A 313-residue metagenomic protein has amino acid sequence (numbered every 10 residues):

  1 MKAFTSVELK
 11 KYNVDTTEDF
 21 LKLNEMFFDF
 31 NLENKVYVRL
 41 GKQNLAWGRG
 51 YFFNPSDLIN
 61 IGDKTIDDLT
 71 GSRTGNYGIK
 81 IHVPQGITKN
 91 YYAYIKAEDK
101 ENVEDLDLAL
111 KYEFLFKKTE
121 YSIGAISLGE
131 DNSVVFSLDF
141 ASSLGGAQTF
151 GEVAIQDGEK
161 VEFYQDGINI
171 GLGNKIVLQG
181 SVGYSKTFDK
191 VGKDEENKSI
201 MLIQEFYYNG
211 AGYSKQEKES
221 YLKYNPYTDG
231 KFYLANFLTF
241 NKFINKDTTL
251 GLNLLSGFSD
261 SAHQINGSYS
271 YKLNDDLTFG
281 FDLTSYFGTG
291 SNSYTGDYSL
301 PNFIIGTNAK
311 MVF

Functional and structural regions predicted by a protein language model:
M1-A3, K35-V38, I87-Y91, F116-I123 (+6 more regions): Repeated loop/turn-to-beta-strand initiation elements of outer-membrane beta-barrel proteins
M1-N90, G288: Outer membrane beta-barrel
V7-N13, K42-A46, I95-D99, F116 (+9 more regions): Transmembrane beta-strands of outer-membrane beta-barrel pores
N13-K22, F52-P55, N102-A109, V134-L138 (+5 more regions): Outer-membrane beta-barrel translocator domains and adjoining extracellular loop/strand segments of Gram-negative
D19-N24, R73-Y77, E104-L108, N132-F136 (+4 more regions): Residues that define the transmembrane beta-barrel architecture of outer-membrane proteins
M26-D29, K80-H82, K111-E113, D139-A141 (+6 more regions): Outer-membrane beta-barrel architecture
I81, Y271, S299-F313: Outer-membrane beta-barrel "beta-signal"
G146-G257: Detector for outer-membrane/organellar transmembrane beta-barrel domains, recognizing the amphipathic beta-strand
